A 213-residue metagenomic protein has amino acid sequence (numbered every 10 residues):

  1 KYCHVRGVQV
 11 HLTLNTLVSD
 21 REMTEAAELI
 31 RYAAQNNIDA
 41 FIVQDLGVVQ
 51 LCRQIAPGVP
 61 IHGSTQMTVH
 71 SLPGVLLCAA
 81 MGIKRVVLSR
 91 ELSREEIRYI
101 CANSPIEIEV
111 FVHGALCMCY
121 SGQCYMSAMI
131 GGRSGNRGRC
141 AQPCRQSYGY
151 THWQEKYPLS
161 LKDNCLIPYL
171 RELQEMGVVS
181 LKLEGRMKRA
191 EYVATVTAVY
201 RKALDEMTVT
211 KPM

Functional and structural regions predicted by a protein language model:
K1-V69, V87-E91, E96-S180, M187-M213: Active-site pocket-lining/capping segments in soluble small-molecule metabolic enzymes
L72-P73: Conserved nucleotide-cofactor-binding alpha/beta core module
M81-G82: Hydrophobic alpha-helical bundles that form the membrane domains of multi-pass transporters
